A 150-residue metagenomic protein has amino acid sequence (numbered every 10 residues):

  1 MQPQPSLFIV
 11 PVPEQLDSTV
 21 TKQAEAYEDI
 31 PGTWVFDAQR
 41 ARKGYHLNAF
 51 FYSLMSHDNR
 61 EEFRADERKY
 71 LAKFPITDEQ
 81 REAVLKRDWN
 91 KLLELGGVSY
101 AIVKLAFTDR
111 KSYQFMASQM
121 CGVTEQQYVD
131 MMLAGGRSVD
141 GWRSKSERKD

Functional and structural regions predicted by a protein language model:
Q2-D150: Charged, low-complexity intrinsically disordered segments
